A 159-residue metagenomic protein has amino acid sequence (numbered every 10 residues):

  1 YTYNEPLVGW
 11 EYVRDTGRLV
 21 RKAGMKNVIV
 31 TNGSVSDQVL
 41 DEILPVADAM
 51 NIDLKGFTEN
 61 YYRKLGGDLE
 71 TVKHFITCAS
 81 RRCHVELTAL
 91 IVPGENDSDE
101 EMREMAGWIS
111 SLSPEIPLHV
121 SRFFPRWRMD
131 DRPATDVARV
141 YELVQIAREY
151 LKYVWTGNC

Functional and structural regions predicted by a protein language model:
Y1-T135, L143: Conserved AdoMet/S-adenosylmethionine-binding subsite of the radical SAM
F124, R132-C159: A C-terminal junction/extension of Radical SAM enzymes
